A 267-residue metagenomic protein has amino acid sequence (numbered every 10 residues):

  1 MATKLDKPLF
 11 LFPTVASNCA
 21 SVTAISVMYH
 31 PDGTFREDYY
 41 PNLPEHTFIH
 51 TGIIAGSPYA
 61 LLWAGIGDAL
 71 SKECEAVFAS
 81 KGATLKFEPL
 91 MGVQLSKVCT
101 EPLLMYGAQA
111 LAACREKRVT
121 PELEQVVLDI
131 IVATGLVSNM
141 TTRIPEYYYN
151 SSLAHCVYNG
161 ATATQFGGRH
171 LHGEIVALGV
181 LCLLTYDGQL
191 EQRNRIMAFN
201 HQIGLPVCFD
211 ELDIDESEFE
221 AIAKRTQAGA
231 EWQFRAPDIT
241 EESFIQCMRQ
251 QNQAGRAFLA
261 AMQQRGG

Functional and structural regions predicted by a protein language model:
M1-P8, T185-G188: Alpha-helix C-terminal capping segments
T3-K4, Y40-P41, I144-E146, A230-E231: Short hydrophobic "helix-edge" motifs at membrane interfaces and signal-peptide entry regions
K4-S96: A glycine/threonine-rich phosphate-anchoring loop and its flanking beta-alpha core in nucleotide/phosphate-binding
G33, G52-G56, S71-G82, E101-A112 (+6 more regions): Generic secondary-structure signature for well-ordered alpha-helical cores
K86-A198: Active-site segments that bind and position negatively charged phosphate/pyrophosphate groups
Q189-G267: C-terminal charged capping/lid subdomain of soluble metabolic enzymes
